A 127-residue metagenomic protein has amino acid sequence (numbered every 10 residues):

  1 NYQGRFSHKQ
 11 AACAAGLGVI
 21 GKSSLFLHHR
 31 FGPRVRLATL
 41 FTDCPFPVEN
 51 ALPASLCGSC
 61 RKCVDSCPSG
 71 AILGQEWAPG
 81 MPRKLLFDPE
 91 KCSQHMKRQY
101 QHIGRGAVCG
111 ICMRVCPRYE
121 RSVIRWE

Functional and structural regions predicted by a protein language model:
N1-E127: Catalytic cores of enzyme domains
